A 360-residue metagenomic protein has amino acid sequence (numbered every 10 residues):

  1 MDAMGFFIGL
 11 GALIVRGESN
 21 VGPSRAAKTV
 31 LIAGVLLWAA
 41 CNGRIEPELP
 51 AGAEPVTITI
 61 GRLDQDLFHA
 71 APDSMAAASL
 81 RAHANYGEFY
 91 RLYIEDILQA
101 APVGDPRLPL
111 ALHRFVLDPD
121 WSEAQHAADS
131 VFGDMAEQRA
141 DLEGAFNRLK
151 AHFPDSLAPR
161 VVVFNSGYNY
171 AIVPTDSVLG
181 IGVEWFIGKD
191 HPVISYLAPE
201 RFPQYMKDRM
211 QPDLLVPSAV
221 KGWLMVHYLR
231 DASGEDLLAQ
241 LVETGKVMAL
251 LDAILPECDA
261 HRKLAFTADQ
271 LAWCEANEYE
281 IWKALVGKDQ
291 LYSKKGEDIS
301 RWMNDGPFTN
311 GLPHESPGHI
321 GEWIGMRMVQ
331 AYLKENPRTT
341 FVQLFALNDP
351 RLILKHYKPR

Functional and structural regions predicted by a protein language model:
F6-V30: Bacterial N-terminal signal peptides that target proteins for export
W38-A40: C-terminal motif of bacterial Sec signal peptides marking the signal peptidase cleavage site
N42-P109: N-terminal mature-domain "stem" immediately C-terminal to a signal peptide or N-terminal signal-anchor/transmembrane
I60, E143-F146, T244-L251, W282 (+2 more regions): Extracytoplasmic/secreted envelope proteins and their assembly/folding machinery, especially bacterial periplasmic
L67, A71, F132, K150-L157 (+6 more regions): Sec/Tat-exported extracytoplasmic proteins
L110-L271: Acidic/His-rich structured neighborhood in mature extracellular/periplasmic domains
K246-T309: Acidic/His/Gly-enriched intrinsically disordered linker/tail segments that often contain short helix/coil "MoRF-like"
S293-R360: C-terminal soluble interaction/assembly domains
